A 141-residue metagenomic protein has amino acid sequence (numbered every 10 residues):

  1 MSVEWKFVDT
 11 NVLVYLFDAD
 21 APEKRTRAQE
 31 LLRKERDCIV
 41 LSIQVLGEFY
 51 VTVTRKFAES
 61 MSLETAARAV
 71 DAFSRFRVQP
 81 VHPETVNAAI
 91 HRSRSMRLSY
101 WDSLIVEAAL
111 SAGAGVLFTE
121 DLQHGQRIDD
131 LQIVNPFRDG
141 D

Functional and structural regions predicted by a protein language model:
M1-L41, K56-E64, G140: Short, well-structured N-terminal submotif of metal-dependent ribonuclease cores
M1-W5, V106-D141: Acidic, PIN/NYN-like endoribonuclease modules and their adjacent C-terminal/linker elements
D9-N11, E48, D102, D121: Acidic active-site catalytic centers that drive phospho-/nucleotidyl reactions and related ester hydrolyses
V40-Q44, T119: Substrate-recognition element of Asp-dependent hydrolases with the DxDx(T/V) motif
Y50-F76: Active-site-proximal, substrate-binding regions of enzyme catalytic domains and RNA-binding/basic surfaces
A66-V70, F76-N87, S95, L122-D141: Short acidic, glycine/proline-enriched helix-loop-strand junctions
R75-E120: Active-site neighborhoods of divalent-metal-dependent phosphate/nucleic-acid chemistry enzymes
